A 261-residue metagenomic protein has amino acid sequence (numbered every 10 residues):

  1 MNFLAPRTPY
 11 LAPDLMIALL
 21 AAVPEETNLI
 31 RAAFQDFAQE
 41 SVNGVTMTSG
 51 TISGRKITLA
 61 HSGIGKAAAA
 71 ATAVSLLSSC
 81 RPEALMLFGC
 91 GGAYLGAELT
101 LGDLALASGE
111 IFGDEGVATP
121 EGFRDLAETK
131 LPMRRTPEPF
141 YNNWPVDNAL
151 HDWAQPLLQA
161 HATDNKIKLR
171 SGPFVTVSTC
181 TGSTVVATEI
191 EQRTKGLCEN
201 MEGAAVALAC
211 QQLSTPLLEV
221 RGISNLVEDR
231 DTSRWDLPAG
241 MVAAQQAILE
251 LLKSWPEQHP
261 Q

Functional and structural regions predicted by a protein language model:
F3, Y10-V74, C80: N-terminal short beta-loop-beta anion/metal-coordinating cradle
A33, A149-D164, A209, Q246-S254: Generic non-transmembrane alpha-helical segments
I57-S62, S171-V175, V220: Active-site-proximal beta-strand elements of phosphoester/diester hydrolases
R81-L85: Proline-aspartate-enriched helix->loop->beta-strand connector
L95-T194: Mid-sequence, gly/pro-rich, charge-dense loop/helix-turn segments that line enzyme active sites
V175-E219, E228: A C-terminal functional module that forms or caps the active site or interfaces directly with catalytic machinery
V227-Q261: His/Asp/Glu-rich mid-to-C-terminal helical/loop segments that flank catalytic regions of hydrolases
